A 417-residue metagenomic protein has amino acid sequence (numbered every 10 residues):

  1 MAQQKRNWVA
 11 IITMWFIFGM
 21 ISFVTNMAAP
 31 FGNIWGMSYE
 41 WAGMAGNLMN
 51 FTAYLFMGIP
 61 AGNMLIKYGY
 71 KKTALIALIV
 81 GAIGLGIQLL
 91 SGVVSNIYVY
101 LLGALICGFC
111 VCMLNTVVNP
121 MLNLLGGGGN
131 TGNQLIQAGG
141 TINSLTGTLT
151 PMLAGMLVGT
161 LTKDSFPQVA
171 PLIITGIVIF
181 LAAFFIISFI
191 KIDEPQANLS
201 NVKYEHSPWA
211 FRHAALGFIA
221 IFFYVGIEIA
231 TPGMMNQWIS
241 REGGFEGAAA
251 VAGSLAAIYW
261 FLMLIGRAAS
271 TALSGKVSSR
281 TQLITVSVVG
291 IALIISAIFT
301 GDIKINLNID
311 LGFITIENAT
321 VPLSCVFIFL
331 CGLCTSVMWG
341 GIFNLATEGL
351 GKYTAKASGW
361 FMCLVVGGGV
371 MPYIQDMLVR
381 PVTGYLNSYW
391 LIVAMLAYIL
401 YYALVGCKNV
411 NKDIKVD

Functional and structural regions predicted by a protein language model:
V9-M37, N115-N119, T231-I239: Extracytoplasmic
S22, I79-V94, V289-E317: C-terminal ends and interior cores of transmembrane alpha-helices in multi-pass membrane transporters/permeases
A28-A29, T150, W209-L264: Extracytoplasmic gate region of multi-pass secondary transporters
M44-M64, A257-A269, G367: Central cavity-lining transmembrane alpha-helices of secondary-active solute carriers, predominantly the Major
F56-Y98: Conserved MFS/SLC helix-loop-helix module at the cytosolic interface between two early adjacent transmembrane helices
I97-L114, I309-M338: Hydrophobic core of transmembrane alpha-helices in multi-pass small-molecule transporters, especially MFS/SLC-type
M113-G127, I328, T335-G351: Intracellular juxtamembrane helix-capping segments at the cytosolic ends of symmetry-related transmembrane helices
G132-K191: Helix-loop-helix hairpin linking two adjacent transmembrane segments in secondary transporters
